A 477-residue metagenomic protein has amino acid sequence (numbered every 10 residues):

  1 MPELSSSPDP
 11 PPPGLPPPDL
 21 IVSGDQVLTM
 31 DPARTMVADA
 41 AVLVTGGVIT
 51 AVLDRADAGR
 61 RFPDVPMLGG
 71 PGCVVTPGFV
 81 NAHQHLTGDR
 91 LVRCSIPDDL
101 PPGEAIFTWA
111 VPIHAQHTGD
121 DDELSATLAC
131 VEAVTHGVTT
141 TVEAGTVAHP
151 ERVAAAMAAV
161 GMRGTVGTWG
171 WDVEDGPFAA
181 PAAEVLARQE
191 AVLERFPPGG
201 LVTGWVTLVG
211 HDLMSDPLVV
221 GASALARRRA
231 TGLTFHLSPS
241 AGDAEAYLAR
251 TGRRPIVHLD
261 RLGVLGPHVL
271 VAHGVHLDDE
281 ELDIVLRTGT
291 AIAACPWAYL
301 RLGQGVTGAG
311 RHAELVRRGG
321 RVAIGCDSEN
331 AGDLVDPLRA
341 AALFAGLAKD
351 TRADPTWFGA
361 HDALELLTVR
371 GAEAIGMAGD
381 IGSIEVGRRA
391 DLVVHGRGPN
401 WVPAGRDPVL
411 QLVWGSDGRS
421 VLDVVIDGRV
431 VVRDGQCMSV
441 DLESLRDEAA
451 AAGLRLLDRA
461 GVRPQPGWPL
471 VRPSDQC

Functional and structural regions predicted by a protein language model:
M1-A40, V44-L53, R61, E365-C477: Active-site microenvironment of metallo-dependent hydrolases
P17-G24, G59-A105, D120, T127 (+1 more regions): Replace "His-x-His-based motif
R90-L124, T165-A183, A241-H268, T288-A291 (+1 more regions): Active-site gating loops and adjacent loop-to-helix segments of metal-dependent hydrolytic enzymes
C94-M162, A187-P198, A450-A452: Alpha-helical scaffold segments that flank or form the walls of functional sites
R152-V275, E280-L282: Metal-coordinating catalytic core of metallo-dependent amide/deamination hydrolases
A241-R253, E281-L286, G303-L315, A331-K349: Histidine/acidic-residue-rich catalytic or RNA/ligand-binding cores of hydrolases and nuclease-related proteins
R261-H268, A313-P399: His/Asp/Glu-enriched, well-ordered alpha-helical/loop segment that forms or immediately abuts the divalent-metal
L286-C326: A conserved active-site cap/scaffold subdomain adjacent to cofactor or substrate pockets
